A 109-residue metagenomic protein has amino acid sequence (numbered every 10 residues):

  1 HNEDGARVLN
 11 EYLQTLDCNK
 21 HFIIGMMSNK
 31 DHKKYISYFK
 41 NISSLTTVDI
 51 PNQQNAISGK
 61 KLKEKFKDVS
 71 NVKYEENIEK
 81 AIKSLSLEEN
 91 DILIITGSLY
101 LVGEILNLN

Functional and structural regions predicted by a protein language model:
H1-S44: Nucleotide phosphate-binding/pyrophosphate-handling subdomain across enzymes that bind or process nucleotide phosphates
Y35-I92: C-terminal helical cap/extension that packs against the catalytic core of soluble nucleotide-cofactor enzymes
S98: Active-site-proximal loop/hinge segments that shape catalytic or ion-binding/gating pockets
L101-G103: Short, active-site-adjacent cap segments at secondary-structure transitions
